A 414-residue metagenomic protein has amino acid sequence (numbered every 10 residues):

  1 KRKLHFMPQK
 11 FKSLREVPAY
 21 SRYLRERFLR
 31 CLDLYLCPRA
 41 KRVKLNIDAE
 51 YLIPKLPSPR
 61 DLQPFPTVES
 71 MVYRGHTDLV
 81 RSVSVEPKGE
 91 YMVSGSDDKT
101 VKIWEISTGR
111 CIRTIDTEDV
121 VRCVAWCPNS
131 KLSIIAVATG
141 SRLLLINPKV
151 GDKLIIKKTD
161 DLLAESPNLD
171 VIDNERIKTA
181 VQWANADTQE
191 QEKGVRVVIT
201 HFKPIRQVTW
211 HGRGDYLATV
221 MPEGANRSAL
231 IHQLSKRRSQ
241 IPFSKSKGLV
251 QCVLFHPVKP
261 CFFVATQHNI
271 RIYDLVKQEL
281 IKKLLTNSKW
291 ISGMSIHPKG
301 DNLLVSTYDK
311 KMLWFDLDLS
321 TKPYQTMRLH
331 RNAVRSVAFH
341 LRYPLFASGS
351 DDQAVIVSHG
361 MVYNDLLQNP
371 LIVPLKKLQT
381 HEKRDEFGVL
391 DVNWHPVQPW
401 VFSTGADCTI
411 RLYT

Functional and structural regions predicted by a protein language model:
K1-S58, I155-K157: Intrinsically disordered terminal extensions that flank WD40 beta-propeller domains in eukaryotic WD-repeat scaffold
L45-T67, L154-T200, L367-I372, K376 (+1 more regions): A surface-exposed beta-alpha-beta supersecondary segment
M71-V72, R110-T114, V195-V198, R238-F243 (+3 more regions): A short beta-strand motif characteristic of beta-propeller blades
Y73-V80, D116-V121, I199-K203, K245-V250 (+3 more regions): WD40/WD-repeat beta-propeller blade N-cap
V83, V101-I106, V124, L143-K149 (+8 more regions): WD40-repeat beta-propellers
V83-G89, A125-L132, F202, T209-Y216 (+5 more regions): Loop/turn segments within WD40 beta-propeller blades
G95-D98, A138-G140, M221-A225, A265-Q267 (+3 more regions): Conserved strand-to-loop turn within each blade of WD40 beta-propeller repeats
L390-T414: Blade-level signature of beta-propeller repeat domains, shared across WD40, Kelch, NHL, RCC1 and BNR/Asp-box propellers
